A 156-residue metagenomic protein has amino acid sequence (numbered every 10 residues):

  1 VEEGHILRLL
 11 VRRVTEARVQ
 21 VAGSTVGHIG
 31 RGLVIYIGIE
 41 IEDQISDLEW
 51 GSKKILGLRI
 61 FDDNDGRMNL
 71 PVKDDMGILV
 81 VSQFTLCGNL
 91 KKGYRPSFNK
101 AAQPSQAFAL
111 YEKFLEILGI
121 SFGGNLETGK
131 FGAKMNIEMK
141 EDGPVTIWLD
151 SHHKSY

Functional and structural regions predicted by a protein language model:
E2-Y94, A109-Y156: N-terminal, polar/charged subdomain of small-to-medium soluble alpha/beta proteins
K92-Q106: A charged helix-plus-loop insertion that forms the helical arch/lid used to bind and gate nucleic-acid substrates
